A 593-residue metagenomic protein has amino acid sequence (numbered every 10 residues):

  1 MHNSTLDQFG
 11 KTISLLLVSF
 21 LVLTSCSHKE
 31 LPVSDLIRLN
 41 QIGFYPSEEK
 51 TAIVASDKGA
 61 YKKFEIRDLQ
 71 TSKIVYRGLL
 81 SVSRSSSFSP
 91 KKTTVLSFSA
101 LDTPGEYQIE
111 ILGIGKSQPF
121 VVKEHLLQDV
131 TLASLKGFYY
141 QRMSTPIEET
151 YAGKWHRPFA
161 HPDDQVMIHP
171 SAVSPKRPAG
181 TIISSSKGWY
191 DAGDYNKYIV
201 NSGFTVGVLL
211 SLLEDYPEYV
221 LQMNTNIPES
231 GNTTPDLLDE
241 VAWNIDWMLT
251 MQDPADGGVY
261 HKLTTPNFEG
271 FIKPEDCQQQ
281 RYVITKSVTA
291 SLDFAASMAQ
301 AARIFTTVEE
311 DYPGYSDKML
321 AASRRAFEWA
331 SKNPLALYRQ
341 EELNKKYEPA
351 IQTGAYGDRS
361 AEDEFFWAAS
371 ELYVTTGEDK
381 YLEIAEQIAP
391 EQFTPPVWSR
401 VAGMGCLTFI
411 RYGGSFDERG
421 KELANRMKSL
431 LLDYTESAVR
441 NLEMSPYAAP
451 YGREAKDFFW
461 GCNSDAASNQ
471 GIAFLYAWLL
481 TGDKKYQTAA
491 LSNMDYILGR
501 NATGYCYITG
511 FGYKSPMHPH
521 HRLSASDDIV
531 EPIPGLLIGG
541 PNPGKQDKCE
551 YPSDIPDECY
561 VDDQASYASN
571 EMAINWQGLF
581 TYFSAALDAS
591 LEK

Functional and structural regions predicted by a protein language model:
H2-S14: Bacterial N-terminal signal peptides that target proteins for export
I13-L21: Sec-dependent N-terminal signal peptides
L21-V33: Bacterial Sec-dependent signal peptides at the C-terminal "C-region" and cleavage site
I37-I114, E124, K136, Y140-G207 (+7 more regions): Aromatic (Trp/Tyr) and acidic
E229, T233: Acidic, glycine-anchored loop motifs typical of Ca2+
D236-G258: Carboxylate/His-rich catalytic cores and anion/metal-binding grooves
Q252-H261, P334-E342, G377, R440-M444: Proline-centered turn/helix-capping motifs that create local helix->coil transitions or kinks
A389-P395: Solenoid-like repeat scaffolds
